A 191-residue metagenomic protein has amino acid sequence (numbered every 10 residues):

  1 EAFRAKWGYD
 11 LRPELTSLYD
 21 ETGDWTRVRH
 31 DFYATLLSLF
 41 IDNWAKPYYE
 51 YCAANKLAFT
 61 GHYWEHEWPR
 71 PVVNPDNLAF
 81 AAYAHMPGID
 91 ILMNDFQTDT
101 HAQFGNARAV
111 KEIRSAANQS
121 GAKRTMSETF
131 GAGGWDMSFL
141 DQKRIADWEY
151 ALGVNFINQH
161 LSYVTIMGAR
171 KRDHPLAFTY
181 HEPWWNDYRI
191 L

Functional and structural regions predicted by a protein language model:
E1-L191: Carbohydrate-binding surfaces of carbohydrate-active enzymes
